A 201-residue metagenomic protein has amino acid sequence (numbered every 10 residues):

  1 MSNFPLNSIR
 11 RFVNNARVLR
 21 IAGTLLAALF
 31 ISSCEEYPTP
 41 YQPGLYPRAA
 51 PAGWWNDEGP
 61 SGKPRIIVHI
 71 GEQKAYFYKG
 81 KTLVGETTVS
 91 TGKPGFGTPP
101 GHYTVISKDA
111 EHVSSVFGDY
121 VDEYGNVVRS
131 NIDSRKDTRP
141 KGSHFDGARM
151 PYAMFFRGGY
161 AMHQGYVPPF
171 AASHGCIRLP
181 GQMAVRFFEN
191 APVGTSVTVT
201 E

Functional and structural regions predicted by a protein language model:
S2-L6, C34, P38-Y41, K93-P100 (+1 more regions): Exported/periplasmic cell-wall-interacting domains
F4-A22: Bacterial N-terminal signal peptides that target proteins for export
A22-A28: Sec-dependent N-terminal signal peptides
A28-G53: Bacterial Sec signal peptide processing site at the extreme N-terminus
A49-R65, I70-G71, G85-Y103, R135-S143 (+1 more regions): N-terminal post-signal-peptidase region of extra-cytosolic proteins
R65-H69, K74-Y76, T88, T104-I106 (+4 more regions): Soluble periplasmic/extracytoplasmic beta-strand elements of cell-envelope proteins
G71-Q73, G80-L83, G92-P94, K108-E111 (+3 more regions): Solvent-exposed coil/turn segments that connect beta secondary-structure elements in extracytoplasmic/periplasmic
G101-F117: Short, solvent-exposed cationic patches
